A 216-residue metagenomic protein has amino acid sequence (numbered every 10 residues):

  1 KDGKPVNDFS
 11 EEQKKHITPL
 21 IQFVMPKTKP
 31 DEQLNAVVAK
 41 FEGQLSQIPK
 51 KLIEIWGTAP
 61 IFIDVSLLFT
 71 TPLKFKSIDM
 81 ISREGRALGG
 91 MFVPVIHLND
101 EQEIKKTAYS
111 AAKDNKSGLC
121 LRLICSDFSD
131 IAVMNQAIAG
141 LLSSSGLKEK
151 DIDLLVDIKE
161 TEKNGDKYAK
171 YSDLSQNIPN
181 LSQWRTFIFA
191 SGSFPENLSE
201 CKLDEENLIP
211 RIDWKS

Functional and structural regions predicted by a protein language model:
K1-D100, C201-S216: Alpha/beta catalytic barrel-like cores
I78-S216: Eukaryote-skewed repeat-based solenoidal scaffolds used as protein-protein interaction platforms, primarily
